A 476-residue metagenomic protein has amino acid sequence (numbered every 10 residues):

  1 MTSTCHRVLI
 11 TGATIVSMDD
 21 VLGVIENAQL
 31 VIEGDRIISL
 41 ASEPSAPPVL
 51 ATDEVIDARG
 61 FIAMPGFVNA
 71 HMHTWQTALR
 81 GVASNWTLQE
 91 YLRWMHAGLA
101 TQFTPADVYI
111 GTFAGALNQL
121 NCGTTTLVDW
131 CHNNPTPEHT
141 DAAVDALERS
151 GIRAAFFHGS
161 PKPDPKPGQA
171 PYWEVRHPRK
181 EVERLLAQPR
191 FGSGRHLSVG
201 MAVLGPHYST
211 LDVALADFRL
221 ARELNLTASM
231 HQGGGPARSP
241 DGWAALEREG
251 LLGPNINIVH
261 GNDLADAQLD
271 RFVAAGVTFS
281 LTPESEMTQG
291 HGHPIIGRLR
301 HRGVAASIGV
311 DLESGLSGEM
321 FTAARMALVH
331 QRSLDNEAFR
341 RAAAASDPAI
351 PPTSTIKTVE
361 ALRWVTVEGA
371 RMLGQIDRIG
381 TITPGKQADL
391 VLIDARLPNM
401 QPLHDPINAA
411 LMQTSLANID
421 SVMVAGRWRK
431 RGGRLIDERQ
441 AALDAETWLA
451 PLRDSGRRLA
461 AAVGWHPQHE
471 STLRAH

Functional and structural regions predicted by a protein language model:
M1-A28, I32-I38, V49, E360-H476: Active-site microenvironment of metallo-dependent hydrolases
C5-G12, P47-E90, F113, L117-N121: Replace "His-x-His-based motif
A13, L30, D35, G60 (+14 more regions): Divalent metal-coordination and catalytic microenvironments
A78-V108, P163-P178, P236-N255, A275-T278 (+1 more regions): Active-site gating loops and adjacent loop-to-helix segments of metal-dependent hydrolytic enzymes
R80-I152, R179-G192, L449, R453-A461: Alpha-helical scaffold segments that flank or form the walls of functional sites
E138-L269: Metal-coordinating catalytic core of metallo-dependent amide/deamination hydrolases
E249-L251, N255, I296-L397: His/Asp/Glu-enriched, well-ordered alpha-helical/loop segment that forms or immediately abuts the divalent-metal
V273-L312: A conserved active-site cap/scaffold subdomain adjacent to cofactor or substrate pockets
